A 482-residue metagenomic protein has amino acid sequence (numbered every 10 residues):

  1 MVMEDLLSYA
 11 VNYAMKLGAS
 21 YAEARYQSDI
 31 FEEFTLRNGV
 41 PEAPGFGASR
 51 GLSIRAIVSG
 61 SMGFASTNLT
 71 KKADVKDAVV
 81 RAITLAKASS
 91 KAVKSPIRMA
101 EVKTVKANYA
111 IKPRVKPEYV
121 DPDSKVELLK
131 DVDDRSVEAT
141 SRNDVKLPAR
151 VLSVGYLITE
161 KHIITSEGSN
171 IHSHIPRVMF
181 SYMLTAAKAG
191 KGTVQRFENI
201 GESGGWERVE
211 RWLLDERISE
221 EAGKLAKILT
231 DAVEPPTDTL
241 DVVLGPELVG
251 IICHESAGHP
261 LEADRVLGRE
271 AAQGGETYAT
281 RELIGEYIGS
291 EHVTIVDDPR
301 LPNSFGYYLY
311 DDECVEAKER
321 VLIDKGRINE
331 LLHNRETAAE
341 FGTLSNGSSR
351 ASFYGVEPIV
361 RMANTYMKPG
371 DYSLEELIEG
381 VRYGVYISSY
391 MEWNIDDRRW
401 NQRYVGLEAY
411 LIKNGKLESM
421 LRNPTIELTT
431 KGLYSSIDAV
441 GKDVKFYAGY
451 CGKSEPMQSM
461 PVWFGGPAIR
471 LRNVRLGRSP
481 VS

Functional and structural regions predicted by a protein language model:
M1-S482: N-terminal small-residue-enriched
